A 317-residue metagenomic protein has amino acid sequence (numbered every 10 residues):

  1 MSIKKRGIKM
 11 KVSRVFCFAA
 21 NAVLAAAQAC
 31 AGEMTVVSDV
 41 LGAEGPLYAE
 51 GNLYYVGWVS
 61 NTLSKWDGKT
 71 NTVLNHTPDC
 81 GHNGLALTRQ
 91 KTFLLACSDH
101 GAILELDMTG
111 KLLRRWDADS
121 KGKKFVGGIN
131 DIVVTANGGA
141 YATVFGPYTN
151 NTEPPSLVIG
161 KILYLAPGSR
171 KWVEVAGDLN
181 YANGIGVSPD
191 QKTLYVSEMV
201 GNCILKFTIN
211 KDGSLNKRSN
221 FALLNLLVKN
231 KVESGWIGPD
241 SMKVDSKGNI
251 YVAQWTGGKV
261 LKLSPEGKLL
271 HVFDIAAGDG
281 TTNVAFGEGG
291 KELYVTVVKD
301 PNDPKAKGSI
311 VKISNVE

Functional and structural regions predicted by a protein language model:
M1-K9: Short, Lys/Arg-enriched N-terminal segments with co-localized hydrophobic residues within the first ~10-30 amino acids
C17-A26: Bacterial N-terminal signal peptides
C30-V40, G68, R218-S219: A short helix->beta-strand "capping" segment at the edge of beta-propeller domains
S38-G51, W58, T77-C97, A102 (+8 more regions): Beta-rich, blade/repeat-based domains predominating in secreted/periplasmic proteins but also intracellular
Y54-H76: Beta-propeller domains
T62-S64, A102-L104, G160-L163, C203-L205 (+2 more regions): A short loop-to-beta-strand structural motif that recurs across blades of beta-propeller domains
W66-T70, D107-K111, A166-R170, I209-G213 (+2 more regions): Short loop/turn segments that connect beta-strands within beta-propeller blades
G201-K211, K217-V228, W236-I237, M242: Anionic-ligand binding region
